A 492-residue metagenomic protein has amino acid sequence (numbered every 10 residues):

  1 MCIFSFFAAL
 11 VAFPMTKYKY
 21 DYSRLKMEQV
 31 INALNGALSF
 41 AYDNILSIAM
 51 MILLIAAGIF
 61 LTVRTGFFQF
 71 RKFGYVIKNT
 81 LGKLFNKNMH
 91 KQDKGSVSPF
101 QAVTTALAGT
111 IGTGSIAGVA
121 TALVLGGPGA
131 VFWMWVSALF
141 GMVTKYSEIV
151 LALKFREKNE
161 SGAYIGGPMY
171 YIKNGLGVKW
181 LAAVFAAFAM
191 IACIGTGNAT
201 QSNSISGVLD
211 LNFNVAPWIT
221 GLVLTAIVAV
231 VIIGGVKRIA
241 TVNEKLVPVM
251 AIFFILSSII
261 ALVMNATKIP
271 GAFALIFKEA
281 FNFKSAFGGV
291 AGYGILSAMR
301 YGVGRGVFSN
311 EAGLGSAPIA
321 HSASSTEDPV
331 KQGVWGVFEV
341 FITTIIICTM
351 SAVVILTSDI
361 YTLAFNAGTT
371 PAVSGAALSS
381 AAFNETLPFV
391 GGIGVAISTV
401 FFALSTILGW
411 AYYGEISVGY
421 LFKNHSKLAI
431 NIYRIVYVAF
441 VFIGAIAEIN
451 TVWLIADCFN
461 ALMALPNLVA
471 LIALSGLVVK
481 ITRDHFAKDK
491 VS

Functional and structural regions predicted by a protein language model:
A8, L53-I77, S202-L209, A216-L224 (+3 more regions): Membrane-interface loop-to-helix entry segments
Y20, R24-G109, T113, V124-G129 (+3 more regions): N-terminal alpha-helical transmembrane segments of multi-pass membrane transport and channel/translocase proteins
L34, R64-Q69, S115-V119, P128 (+6 more regions): Transmembrane helix-loop junctions in multi-pass membrane proteins
L61-T62, S137-G162, P168-I232, S398-L408 (+1 more regions): Helix-loop-helix module between adjacent transmembrane segments
F67-V97, T121-V131, W135, V143-L176 (+3 more regions): Flexible loop linkers connecting adjacent transmembrane helices in multi-pass alpha-helical membrane transporters
N88-L123, L151-M169, K173, M190 (+2 more regions): Alpha-helical membrane segments and immediately flanking helix-loop junctions that form or couple to the substrate/ion
F140-E148, L222-V236, V247-T267, R300 (+3 more regions): Selective recognition of specific alpha-helical transmembrane segments in multi-pass small-molecule
Y146-F155, S257-L275, F283, F287-V290 (+3 more regions): Extracellular/periplasmic helix-exit of transmembrane alpha-helices
